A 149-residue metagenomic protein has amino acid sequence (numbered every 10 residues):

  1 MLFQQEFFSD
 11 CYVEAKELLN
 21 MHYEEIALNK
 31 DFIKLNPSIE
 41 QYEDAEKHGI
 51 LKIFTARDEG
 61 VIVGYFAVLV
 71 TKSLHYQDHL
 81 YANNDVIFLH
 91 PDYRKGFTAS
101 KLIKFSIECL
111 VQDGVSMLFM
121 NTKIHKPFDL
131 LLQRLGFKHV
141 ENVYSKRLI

Functional and structural regions predicted by a protein language model:
M1-L18: A short beta-loop-alpha structural element at the N-terminal edge of CoA-dependent acyl/N-acetyltransferase catalytic
E17-F32: Helix-loop element at the rim of GNAT/NAT acetyltransferase active sites that forms part of the acceptor-substrate
K30-I53, D58, F66-Q77: A conserved beta-strand-loop-helix scaffold within acyl/acetyltransferase catalytic domains
K72-N84, V140: A conserved beta-turn-beta hairpin within the catalytic core of GNAT-like acetyltransferases that forms part
D85-K95: A short, internal acetyl-CoA/4′-phosphopantetheine-binding micro-motif in the GNAT/acyltransferase core
K95-E108: Conserved acetyl-CoA-binding loop-helix of GNAT-fold acetyltransferases
L118-D129: Conserved beta-strand-loop-alpha-helix junction that forms the acyl-donor binding cleft
N121-T122, K138-I149: Conserved catalytic-core motifs of GNAT/GCN5-like acyltransferases
